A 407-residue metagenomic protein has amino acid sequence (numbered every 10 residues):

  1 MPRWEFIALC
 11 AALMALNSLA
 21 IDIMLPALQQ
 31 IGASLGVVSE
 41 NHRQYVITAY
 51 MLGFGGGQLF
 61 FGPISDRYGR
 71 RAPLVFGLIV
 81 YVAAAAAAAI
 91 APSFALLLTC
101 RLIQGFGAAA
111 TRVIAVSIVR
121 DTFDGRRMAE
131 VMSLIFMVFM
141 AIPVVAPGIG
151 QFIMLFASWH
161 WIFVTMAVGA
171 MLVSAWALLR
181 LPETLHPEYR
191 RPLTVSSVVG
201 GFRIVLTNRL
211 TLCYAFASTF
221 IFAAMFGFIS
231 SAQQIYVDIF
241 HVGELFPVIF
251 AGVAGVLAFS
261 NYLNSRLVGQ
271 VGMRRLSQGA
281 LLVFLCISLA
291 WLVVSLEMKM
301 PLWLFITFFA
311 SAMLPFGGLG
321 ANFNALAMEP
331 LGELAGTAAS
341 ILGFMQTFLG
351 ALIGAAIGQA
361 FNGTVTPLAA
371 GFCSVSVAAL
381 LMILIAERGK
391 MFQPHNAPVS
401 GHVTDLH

Functional and structural regions predicted by a protein language model:
A27-G56: Extracellular/periplasmic helix-loop-helix junction of adjacent transmembrane segments in MFS-like secondary
G55-A95: Conserved MFS/SLC helix-loop-helix module at the cytosolic interface between two early adjacent transmembrane helices
G69, I90-L96, G107, D124 (+1 more regions): Helix-breaking motifs and short loop linkers at transmembrane-helix boundaries and internal kinks in secondary membrane
A72-A86, R275-W291: Structural signature of the two symmetry-related core transmembrane helices
V80-A87, P92-I103, W303-S311: Paired small-residue
L96, G125, E130-L181, L185: Helix-loop-helix hairpin linking two adjacent transmembrane segments in secondary transporters
C100-A141: Cytoplasmic helix-loop-helix junction between adjacent transmembrane helices in 12-TM secondary transporters
T184-Y214: Juxtamembrane intracellular "pre-TM" segments in multi-pass secondary transporters
